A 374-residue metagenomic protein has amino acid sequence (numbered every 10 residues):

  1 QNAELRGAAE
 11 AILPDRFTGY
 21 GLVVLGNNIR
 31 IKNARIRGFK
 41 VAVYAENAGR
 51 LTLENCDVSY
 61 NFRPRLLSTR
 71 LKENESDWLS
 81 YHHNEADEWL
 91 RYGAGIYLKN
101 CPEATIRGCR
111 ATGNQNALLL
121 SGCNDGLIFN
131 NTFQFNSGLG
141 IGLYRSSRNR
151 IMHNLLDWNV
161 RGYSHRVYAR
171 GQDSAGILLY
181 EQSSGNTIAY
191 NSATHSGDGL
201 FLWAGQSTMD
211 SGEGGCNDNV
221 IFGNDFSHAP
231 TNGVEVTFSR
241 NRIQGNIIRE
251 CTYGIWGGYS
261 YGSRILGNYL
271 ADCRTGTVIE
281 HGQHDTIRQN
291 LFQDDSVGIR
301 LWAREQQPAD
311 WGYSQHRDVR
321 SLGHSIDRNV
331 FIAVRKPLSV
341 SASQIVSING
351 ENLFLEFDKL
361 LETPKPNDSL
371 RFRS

Functional and structural regions predicted by a protein language model:
Q1-G38, E54, F62-E88: Right-handed parallel beta-helix/beta-spiral solenoid domain characteristic of secreted/periplasmic
A8-R16, F39-A45, F62-R70, A94 (+12 more regions): Short glycine/acidic-rich loop motifs that flank beta-strands on beta-rich extracellular proteins
P14, S207-E213, Q307-R317: Short, flexible/disordered intra-domain loops and linkers
G26-N27, I31, V43, N47-A48 (+27 more regions): Parallel beta-helix/beta-solenoid
A34, C56, N61, C109 (+21 more regions): Consensus "Asn ladder" position of solenoid repeat domains
N61-F222: Solenoidal tandem-repeat scaffolds enriched in leucines and small polar residues
L71-W89, D173, E305-S374: Acidic, glycine- and Ser/Thr-rich low-complexity intrinsically disordered tracts in extracellular/secreted proteins
